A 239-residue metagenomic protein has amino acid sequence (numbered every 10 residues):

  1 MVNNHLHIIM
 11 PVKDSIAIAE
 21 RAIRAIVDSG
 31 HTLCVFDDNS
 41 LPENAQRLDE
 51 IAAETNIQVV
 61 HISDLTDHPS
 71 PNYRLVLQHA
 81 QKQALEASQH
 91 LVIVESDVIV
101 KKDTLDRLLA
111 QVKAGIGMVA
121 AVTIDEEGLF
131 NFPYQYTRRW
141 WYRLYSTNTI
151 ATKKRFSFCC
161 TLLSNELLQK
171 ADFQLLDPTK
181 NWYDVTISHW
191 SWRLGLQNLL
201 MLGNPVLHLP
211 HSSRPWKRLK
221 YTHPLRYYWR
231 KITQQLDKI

Functional and structural regions predicted by a protein language model:
N4-M10, I26, T32-F36: Hydrophobic targeting segments
D14-S29: Short, well-formed alpha-helical segments that are part of the catalytic scaffolds of diverse glycosyltransferases
D37-L48: A conserved acidic beta->alpha catalytic loop
T55-L85: Active-site-proximal specificity loops/subdomain of glycosyltransferases
S88-I99: Short beta-strand-to-loop acidic/aromatic patch adjacent to the donor-nucleotide binding site
K101, R107-A171: Conserved catalytic core of nucleotide-sugar-dependent glycosyltransferases
K153, T161-N181, W190-L196: Aromatic-glycine-rich donor-binding/catalytic loop that engages nucleotide-sugar donors across glycosyltransferases
D177-I239: C-terminal catalytic/acceptor-binding lobe
